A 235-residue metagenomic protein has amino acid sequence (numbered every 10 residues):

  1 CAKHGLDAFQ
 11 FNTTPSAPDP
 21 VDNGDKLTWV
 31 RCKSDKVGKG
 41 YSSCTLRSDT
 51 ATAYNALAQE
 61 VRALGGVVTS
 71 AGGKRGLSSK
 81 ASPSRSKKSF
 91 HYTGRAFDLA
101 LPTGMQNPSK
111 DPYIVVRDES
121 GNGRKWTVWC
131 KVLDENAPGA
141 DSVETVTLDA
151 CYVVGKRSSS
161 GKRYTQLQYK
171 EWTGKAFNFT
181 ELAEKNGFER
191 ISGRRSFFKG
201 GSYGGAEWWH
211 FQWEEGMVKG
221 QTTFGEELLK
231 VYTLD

Functional and structural regions predicted by a protein language model:
A2, T103-D235: Catalytic cores and adjacent binding grooves of peptidoglycan-active enzymes
K3-G72: Active-site acidic/histidine clusters and adjacent loop/turn architecture that either coordinate catalytic ions
K36-S48, R85-S86, K162-W172: Second-shell loop/turn segments in exported
C44-T45, V68-S78, Y164, N186: Short linear motifs at secondary-structure transitions and domain/linker junctions
G65-G72, D98-L99, R190-R194: A structural signal for short, well-ordered beta-strand segments and their strand-loop junctions that often border
T69-R85, F198-S202: Acidic helix-start/capping segments at beta-turn-to-alpha-helix junctions
S78-T103: Short, surface-exposed glycine/acidic/tryptophan-bearing loops
